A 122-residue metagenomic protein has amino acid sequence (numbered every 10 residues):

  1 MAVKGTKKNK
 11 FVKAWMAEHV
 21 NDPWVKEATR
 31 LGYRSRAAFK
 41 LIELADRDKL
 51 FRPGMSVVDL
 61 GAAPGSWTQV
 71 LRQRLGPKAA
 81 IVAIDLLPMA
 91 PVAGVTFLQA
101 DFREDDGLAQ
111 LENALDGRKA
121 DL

Functional and structural regions predicted by a protein language model:
A2-M55: Class I SAM-dependent methyltransferase Rossmann-like catalytic core, especially the SAM/SAH-binding loop
D59: Class I SAM-dependent methyltransferase core
P64-P77: Conserved SAM-binding loop of SAM-dependent methyltransferases across substrates and taxa, primarily the Class I
K78-V82: Short beta-strand element of Class I
I84-D121: S-adenosyl-L-methionine
